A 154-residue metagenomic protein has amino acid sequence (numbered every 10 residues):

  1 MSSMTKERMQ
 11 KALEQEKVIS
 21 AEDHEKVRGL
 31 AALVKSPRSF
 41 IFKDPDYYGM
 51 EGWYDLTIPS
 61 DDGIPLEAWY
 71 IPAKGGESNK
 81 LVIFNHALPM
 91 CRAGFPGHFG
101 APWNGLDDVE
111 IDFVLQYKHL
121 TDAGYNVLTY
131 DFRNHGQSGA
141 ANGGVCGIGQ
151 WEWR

Functional and structural regions predicted by a protein language model:
M1-Y47: N-terminal targeting or regulatory segments adjacent to alpha/beta-hydrolase or S9 domains
A32-V34, F95-W103, G139-G144: Short acidic, glycine/Ser/Thr-rich loop/turn "cap" segments at secondary-structure junctions
S36-L81: N-terminal cap/lid segment of alpha/beta-hydrolase-fold proteins
E67, H86, H135: Histidine-centered divalent metal-coordination motifs
A73-A123, V127-T129: Short, surface-exposed "cap/lid" segments of acyl-processing enzymes
D112-Q116, V145-R154: Alpha/beta-hydrolase active-site loop
K118-H119, N134-C146: Glycine-rich "HGGG/HGxG" loop immediately N-terminal to the catalytic nucleophile of the alpha/beta-hydrolase
Y130, H135-S138, E152-R154: A charged, solvent-exposed segment within the mature domains of Sec-exported extracytoplasmic proteins
